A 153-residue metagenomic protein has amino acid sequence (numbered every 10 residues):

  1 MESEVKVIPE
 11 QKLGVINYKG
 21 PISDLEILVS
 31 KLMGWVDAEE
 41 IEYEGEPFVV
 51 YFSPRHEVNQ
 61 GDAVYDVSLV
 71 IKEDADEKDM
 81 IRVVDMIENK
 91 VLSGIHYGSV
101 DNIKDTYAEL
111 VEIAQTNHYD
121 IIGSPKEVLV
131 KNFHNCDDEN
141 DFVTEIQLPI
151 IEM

Functional and structural regions predicted by a protein language model:
M1-M153: A solvent-exposed interaction/effector surface
